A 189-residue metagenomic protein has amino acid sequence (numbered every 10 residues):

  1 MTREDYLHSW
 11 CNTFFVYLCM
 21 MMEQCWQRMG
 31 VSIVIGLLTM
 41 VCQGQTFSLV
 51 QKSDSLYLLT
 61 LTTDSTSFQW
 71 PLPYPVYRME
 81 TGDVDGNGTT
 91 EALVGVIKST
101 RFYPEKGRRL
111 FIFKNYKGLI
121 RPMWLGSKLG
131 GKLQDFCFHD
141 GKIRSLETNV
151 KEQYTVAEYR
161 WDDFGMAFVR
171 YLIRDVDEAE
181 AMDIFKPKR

Functional and structural regions predicted by a protein language model:
M1, M20-M22, M29: Methionine residue identity
D5, M21-Q24, M40: Intrinsic low-complexity/disordered segments
Y6-L7, F15-L18: Short hydrophobic targeting helices and cationic amphipathic motifs that mediate membrane/organellar targeting
S32-T39: Bacterial N-terminal signal peptides
C42-R189: Beta-propeller-forming repeat regions
